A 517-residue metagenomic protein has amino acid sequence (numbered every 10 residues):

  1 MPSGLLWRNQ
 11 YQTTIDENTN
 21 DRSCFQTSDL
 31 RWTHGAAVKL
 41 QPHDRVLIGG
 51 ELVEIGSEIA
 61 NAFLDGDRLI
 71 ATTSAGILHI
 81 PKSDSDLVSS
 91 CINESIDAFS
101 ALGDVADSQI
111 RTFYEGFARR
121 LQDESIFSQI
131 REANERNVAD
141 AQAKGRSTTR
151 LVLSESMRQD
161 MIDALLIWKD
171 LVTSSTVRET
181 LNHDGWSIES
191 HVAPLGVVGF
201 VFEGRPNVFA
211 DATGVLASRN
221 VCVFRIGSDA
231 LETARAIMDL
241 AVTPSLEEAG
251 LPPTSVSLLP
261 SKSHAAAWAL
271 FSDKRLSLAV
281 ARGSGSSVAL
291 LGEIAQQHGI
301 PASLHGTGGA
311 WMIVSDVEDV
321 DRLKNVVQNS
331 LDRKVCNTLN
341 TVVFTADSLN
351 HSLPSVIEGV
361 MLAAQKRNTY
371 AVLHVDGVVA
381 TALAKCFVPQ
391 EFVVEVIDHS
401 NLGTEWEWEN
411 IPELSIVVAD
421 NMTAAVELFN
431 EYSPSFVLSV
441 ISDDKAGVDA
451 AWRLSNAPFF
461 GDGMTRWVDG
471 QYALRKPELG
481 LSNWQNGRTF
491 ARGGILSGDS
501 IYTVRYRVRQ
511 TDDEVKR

Functional and structural regions predicted by a protein language model:
S3-E189: N-terminal Rossmann-like NAD(P)+-binding subdomain of aldehyde/semialdehyde dehydrogenases
V105-T112, Q129, A249-V256, R333 (+5 more regions): Flexible, glycine/charged-enriched surface loops at secondary-structure junctions
T112, Q122-S125, E203-G204, A212-V221 (+2 more regions): ALDH superfamily catalytic-core signature
S154, W186-S190, V256-L276: A structured beta-alpha segment of the ubiquitous adenosine-cofactor-binding alpha/beta core
D163-S245, A249, V288, H298-A302 (+1 more regions): Conserved small-residue-rich beta-alpha loop and adjacent elements that most often cradle the phosphate/pyrophosphate
D347-S455, F459-K476, R488: NAD(P)-dependent aldehyde/semialdehyde dehydrogenase
T489-R517: Structural signal for terminal/edge beta-strands and the immediately following C-terminal loop/tail that closes
